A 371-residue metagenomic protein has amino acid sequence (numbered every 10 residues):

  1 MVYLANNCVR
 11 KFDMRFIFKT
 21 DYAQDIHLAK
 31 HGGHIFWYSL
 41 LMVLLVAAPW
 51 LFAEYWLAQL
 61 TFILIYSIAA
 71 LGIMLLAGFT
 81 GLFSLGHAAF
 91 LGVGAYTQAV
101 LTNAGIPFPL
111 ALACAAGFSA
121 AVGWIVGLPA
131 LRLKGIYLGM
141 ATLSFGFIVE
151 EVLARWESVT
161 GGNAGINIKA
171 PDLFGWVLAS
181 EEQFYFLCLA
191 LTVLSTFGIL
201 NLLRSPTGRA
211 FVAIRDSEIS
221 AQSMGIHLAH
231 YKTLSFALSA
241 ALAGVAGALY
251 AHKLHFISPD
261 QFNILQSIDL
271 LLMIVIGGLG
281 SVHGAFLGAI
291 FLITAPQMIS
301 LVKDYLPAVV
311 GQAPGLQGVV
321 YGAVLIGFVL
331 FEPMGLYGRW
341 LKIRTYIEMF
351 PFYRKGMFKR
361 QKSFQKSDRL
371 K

Functional and structural regions predicted by a protein language model:
L4-K371: Transmembrane alpha-helices and adjacent helix-loop boundaries
